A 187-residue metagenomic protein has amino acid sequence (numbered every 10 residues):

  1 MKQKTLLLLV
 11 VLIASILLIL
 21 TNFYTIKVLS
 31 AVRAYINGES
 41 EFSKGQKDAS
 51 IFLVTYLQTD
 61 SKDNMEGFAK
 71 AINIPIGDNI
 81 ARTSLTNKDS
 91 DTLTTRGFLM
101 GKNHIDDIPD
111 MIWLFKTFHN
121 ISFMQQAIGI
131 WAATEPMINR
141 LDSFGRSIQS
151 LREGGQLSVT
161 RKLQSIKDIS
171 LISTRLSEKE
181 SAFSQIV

Functional and structural regions predicted by a protein language model:
M1-V28: Extreme N-terminal signal-anchor transmembrane helix of membrane signaling/transducer proteins, especially in bacteria
S15, N22, L29, R33 (+4 more regions): Register-specific recognition of a single heptad position within extended alpha-helical repeats
I19-I36, A81-T95: Membrane-interacting alpha-helical segments
T25-S50, K62, L163, K167-S170: Juxtamembrane membrane-water interface segments immediately C-terminal to a transmembrane helix
E39, S43-Q46, S50, A69-I72 (+3 more regions): Generic structural concept
T55-Q58, S147: Juxtamembrane segments at transmembrane-helix boundaries in multi-pass signal-transduction membrane proteins
K62-T160: Heptad-repeat alpha-helical coiled-coil/4-helix-bundle sensor or tether segments in soluble regions
D142-V187: Juxtamembrane amphipathic/coiled-coil helical coupling segments that flank and transmit signals to/from transmembrane
